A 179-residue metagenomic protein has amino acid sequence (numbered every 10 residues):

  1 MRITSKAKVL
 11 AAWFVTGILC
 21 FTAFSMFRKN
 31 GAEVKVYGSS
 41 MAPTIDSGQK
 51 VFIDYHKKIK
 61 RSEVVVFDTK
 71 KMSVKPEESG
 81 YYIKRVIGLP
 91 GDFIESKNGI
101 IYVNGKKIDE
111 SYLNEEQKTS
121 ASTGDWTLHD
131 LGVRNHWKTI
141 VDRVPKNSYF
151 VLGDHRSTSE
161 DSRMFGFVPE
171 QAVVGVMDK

Functional and structural regions predicted by a protein language model:
M1-A7: N-terminal Lys/Arg-rich, disordered targeting/topogenic segments
A7-G17, A32-K35, A42-K179: Soluble "head" domains of membrane/secretory-pathway proteins
C20-E33: Membrane-interface motif at the C-terminal end of an N-terminal transmembrane signal
